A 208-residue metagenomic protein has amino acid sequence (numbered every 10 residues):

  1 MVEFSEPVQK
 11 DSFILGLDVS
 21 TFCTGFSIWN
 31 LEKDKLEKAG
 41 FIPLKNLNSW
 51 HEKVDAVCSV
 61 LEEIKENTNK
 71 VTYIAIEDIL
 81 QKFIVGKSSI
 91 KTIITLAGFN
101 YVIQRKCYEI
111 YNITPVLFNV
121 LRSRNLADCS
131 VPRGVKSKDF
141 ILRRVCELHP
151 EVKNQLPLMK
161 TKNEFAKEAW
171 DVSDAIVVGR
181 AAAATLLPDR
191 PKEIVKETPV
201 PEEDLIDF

Functional and structural regions predicted by a protein language model:
M1-F208: Phosphate- and other anionic-substrate recognition elements at nucleic-acid/protein interfaces
